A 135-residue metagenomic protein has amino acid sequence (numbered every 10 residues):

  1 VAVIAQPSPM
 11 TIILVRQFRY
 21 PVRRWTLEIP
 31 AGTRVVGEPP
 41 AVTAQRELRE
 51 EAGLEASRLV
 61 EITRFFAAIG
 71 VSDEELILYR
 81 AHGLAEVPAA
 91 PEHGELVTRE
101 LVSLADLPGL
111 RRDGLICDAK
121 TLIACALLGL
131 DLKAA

Functional and structural regions predicted by a protein language model:
V1-R46, E50, T63: Conserved Nudix-box catalytic region and its N-terminal flanking loop in Nudix hydrolases and closely related
Q6-P7, R19-P21, E28, R49 (+1 more regions): Active-site segment of metal-dependent pyrophosphate-handling enzymes, primarily the Nudix hydrolase catalytic core
W25, E61, I69-S72, I77 (+1 more regions): Nudix hydrolase/Nudix homology domain
V36, A41, S57, E74 (+1 more regions): Short, electropositive, low-hydrophobicity segments enriched in small/polar residues
E47-L48, A85, C125-G129: Generic helix-packing signal
A89-A90: A short, charged helix-loop
